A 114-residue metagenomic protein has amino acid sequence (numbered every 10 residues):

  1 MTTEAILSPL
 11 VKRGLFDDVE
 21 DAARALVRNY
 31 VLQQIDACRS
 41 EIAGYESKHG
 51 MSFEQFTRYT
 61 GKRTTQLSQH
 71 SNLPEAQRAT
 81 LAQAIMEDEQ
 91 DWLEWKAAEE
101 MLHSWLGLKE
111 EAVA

Functional and structural regions predicted by a protein language model:
T2-A114: Extended, charge-rich alpha-helical interface modules
